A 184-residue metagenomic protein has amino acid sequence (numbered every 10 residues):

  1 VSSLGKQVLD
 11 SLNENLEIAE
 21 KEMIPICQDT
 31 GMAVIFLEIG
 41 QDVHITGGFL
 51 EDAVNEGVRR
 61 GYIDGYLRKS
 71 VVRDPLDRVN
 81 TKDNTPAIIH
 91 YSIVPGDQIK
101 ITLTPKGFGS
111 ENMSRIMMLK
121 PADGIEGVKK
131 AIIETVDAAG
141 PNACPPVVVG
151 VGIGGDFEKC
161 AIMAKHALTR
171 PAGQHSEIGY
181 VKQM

Functional and structural regions predicted by a protein language model:
V1-M184: Non-transmembrane, aqueous-exposed alpha-helical and coiled segments at domain scale
